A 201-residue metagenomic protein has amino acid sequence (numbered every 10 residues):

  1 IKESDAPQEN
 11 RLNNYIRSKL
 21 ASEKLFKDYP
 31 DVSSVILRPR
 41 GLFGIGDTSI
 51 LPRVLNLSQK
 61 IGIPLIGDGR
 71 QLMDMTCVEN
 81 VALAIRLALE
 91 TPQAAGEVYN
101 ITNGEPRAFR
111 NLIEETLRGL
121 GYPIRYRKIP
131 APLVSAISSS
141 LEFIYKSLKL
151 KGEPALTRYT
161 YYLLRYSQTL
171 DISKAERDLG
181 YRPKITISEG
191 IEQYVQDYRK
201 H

Functional and structural regions predicted by a protein language model:
I1-L42, I63: Catalytic helix-loop patch of NAD(P)-dependent Rossmann-fold dehydrogenases
R17, A21-S22, T48-R53, G67-L89 (+1 more regions): Substrate-positioning beta->alpha
Y29, T91-P92, G119, D197-H201: Generic structural signal for alpha-helix termini and adjacent loop/cap motifs
I36, I45, G69-A82, V98 (+3 more regions): Conserved loop-to-helix N-cap of the C-terminal "lid" that shapes the substrate pocket in Rossmann-like
G44, I66-Q71, Y99-P106, L117-L120 (+3 more regions): Glycine-rich Rossmann NAD(P)(H)-binding loop
R53-M75, R125-S167: Alpha-helical membrane-targeting segments
L87-P154, I172, S188, E192-Q193: Mid/C-terminal beta-alpha module of Rossmann-like enzyme folds, strongest in SDR-family dehydrogenases/epimerases
L170-D178, R182-H201: Amphipathic terminal alpha-helices
